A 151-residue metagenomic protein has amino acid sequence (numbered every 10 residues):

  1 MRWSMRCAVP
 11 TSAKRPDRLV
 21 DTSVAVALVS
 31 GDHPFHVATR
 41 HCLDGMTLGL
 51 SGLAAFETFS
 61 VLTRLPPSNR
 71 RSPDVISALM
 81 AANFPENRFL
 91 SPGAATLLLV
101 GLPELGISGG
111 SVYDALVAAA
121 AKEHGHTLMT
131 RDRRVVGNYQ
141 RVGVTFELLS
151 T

Functional and structural regions predicted by a protein language model:
M1-L50, L65-D74, V142: Short, well-structured N-terminal submotif of metal-dependent ribonuclease cores
W3-A13, E86-R134: Active-site neighborhoods of divalent-metal-dependent phosphate/nucleic-acid chemistry enzymes
V20-D21, L50-S51, G110-S111, D132 (+1 more regions): Histidine- and aromatic-rich ligand-binding microenvironments
A25, A55, V135-V136: A generic structural signal for short hydrophobic patches within well-formed alpha-helices
T39-M46, L79-F84, A121: Alpha-helix C-terminal capping segments
G49, T127, T145: Residue-level detector of anion-binding/catalytic polar loops
E57-P103: Active-site-proximal, substrate-binding regions of enzyme catalytic domains and RNA-binding/basic surfaces
V136-V142: Short loop/helix-cap segments at secondary-structure boundaries that form the rim of catalytic
